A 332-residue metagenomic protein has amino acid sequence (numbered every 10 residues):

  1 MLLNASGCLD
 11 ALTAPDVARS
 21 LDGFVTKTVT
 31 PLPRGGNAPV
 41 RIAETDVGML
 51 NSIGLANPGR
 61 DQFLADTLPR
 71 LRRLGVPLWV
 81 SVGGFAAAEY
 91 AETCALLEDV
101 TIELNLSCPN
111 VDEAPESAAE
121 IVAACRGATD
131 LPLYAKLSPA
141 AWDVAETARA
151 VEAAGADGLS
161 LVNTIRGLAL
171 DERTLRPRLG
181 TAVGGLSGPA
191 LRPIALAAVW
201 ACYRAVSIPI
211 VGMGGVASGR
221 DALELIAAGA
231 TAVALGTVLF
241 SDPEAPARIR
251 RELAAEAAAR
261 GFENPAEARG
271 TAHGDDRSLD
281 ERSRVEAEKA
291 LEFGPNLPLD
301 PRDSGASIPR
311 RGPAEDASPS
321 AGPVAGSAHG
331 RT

Functional and structural regions predicted by a protein language model:
M1-L78, G84, P309, D316 (+1 more regions): N-terminal capping/small domains of soluble enzymes
G7, S81-F85, L137-D143, V162 (+2 more regions): Glycine-rich beta-to-alpha transition loops that act as phosphate-gripper elements at the mouths of alpha/beta enzyme
A14-V17, E92-L96, A141-A154, R204-A205 (+1 more regions): Catalytic cores of alpha/beta
V29-P31, N105-C108, L161-G167, G215-V216 (+1 more regions): Glycine-rich phosphate-binding active-site loops on the catalytic face of alpha/beta enzymes
N37-D46, D171-V183, L239-F262: C-terminal helical cap(s) of enzyme catalytic domains, especially alpha/beta-barrels
M49-L50, L106-E116, T147-I208: Glycine/Thr-rich beta-alpha phosphate-binding loop at enzyme active sites
R60-L74, E116-A135, L179-I210, I249-G261: Alpha-helix-loop-beta-strand connector modules within alpha/beta enzyme cores
Q62-L64, A87-A88, N110-T129, A140-E146 (+4 more regions): Active-site-adjacent beta->alpha loops and helix N-cap segments on the catalytic face of soluble alpha/beta enzymes
